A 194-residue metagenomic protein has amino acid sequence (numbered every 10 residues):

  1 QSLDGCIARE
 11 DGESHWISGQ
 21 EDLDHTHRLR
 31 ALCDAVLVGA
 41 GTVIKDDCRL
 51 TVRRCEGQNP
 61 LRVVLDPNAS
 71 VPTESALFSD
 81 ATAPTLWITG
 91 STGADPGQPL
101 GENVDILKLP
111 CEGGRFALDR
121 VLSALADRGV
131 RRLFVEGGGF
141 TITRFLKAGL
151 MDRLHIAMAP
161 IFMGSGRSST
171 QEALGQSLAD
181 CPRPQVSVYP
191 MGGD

Functional and structural regions predicted by a protein language model:
Q1-D194: Enzymes that bind and transform nitrogen-containing heteroaromatic metabolites
